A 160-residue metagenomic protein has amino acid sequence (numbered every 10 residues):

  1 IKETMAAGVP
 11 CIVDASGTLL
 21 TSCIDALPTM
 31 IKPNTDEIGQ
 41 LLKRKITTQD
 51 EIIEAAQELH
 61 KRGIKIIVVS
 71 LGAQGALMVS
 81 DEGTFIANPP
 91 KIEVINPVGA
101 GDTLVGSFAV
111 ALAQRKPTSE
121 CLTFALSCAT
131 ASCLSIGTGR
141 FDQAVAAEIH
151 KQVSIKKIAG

Functional and structural regions predicted by a protein language model:
I1-I52: Conserved beta-alpha-beta core of the PfkB/ribokinase-like small-molecule kinase fold
K2-A7, T21-S22, Q49-G160: Conserved phosphate-binding/catalytic region of the ribokinase-like
